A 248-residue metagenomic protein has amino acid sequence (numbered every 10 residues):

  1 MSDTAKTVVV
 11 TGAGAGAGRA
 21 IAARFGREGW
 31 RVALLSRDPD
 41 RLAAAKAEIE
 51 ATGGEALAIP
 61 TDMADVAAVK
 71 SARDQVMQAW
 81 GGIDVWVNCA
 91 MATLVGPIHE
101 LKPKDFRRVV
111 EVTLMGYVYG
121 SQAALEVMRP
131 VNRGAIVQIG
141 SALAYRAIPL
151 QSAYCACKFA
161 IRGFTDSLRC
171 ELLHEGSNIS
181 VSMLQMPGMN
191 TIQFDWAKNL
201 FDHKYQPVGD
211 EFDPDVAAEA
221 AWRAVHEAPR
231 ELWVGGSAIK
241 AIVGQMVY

Functional and structural regions predicted by a protein language model:
G12-G16: Conserved glycine-rich cofactor-binding loop
E28-A44: Conserved glycine-rich Rossmann-like NAD(P)H-binding loop of the short-chain dehydrogenase/reductase
P39, P60-S71, P103: The beta1-alpha1 cofactor-binding region of Rossmann-like NAD(H)/NADP(H)-dependent oxidoreductases
P97-I98, K102-V110: Substrate-binding pocket helix/loop in short-chain dehydrogenase/reductase
S121, C157: Active-site helix of classical SDR
S141: Residue(s) in the substrate-gating loop at a strand-loop-helix junction that position the organic substrate next
L173-Y248: SDR active-site lid
